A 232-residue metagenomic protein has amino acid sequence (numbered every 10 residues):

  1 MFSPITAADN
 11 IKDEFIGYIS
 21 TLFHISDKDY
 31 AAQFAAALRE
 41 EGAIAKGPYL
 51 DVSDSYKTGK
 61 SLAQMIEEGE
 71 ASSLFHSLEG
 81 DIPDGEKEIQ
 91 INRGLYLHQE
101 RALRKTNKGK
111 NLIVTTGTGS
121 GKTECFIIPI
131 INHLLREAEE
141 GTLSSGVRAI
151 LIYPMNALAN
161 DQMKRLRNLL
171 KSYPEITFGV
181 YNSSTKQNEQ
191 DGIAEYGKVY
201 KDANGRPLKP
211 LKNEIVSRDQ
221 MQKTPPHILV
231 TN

Functional and structural regions predicted by a protein language model:
M1-R101, I176, V199-A203: Helicase-associated low-complexity/disordered flanking segments
Q99, G121, I130, A149 (+4 more regions): Conserved structural-core and active-site-/substrate-pathway-adjacent residues in large, well-folded domains of enzymes
R104-L112, E124-S144, R165-R167: Walker A/P-loop NTP-binding motif
K108-V114, G146-A149, P226-H227: Pre-Walker A (Motif I) flank of P-loop NTPase domains
T116-S120: The conserved Walker
E124, S145-K171, V180-E189: Conserved Walker A/P-loop ATP-binding site and its immediately adjacent core in helicase/helicase-like ATPase domains
L135-E137, M163-R167, K212-Q222: Short alpha-helical segments and helix-capping/turn motifs at coil-helix boundaries
Y173-N232: Inter-Walker segment of RecA-like/P-loop motor cores
